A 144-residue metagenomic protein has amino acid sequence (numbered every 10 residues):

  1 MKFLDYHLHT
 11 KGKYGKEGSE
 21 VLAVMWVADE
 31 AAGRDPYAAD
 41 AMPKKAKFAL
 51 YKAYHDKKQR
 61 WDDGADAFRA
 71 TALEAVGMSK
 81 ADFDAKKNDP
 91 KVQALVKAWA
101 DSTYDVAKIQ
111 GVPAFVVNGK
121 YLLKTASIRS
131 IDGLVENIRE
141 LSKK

Functional and structural regions predicted by a protein language model:
M1-D62: Structural alpha/beta surface segment adjacent to cysteine/selenocysteine redox centers across thiol/disulfide enzymes
G12-G18, G33, G64, G77 (+3 more regions): Residue-identity detector for glycine
P36-Y37, A65, A98, S130: Residue-level detector of alpha-helical recognition elements and their boundaries
D62-D63, A81: Short, hydrophobic secondary-structure boundary micro-motifs
D63-A70: A metal-dependent, Asp-based hydrolase signature
A70-K144: C-terminal cap of thioredoxin/glutaredoxin-like
